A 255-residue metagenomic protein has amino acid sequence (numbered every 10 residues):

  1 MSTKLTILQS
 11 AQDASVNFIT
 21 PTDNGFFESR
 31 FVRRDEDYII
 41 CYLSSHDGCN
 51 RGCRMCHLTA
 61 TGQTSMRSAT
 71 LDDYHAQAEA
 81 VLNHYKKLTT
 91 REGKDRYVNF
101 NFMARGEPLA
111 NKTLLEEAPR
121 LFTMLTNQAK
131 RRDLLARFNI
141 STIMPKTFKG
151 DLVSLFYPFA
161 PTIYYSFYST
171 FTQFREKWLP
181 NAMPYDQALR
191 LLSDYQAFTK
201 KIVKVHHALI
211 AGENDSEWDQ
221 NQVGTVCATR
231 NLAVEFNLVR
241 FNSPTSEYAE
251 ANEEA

Functional and structural regions predicted by a protein language model:
M1-L43, R51: Flexible, acidic/Gly-rich N-terminal and inter-domain linker regions that tether and position cofactor-handling modules
T6, S15, D23, D72-K87 (+3 more regions): Polar/charged alpha-helical tracts
L8-A11, S44-S45, S141-T142, S166: Short linear Ser/Thr-Pro motifs
R33-A76, A80: Canonical Radical SAM [4Fe-4S] cluster-binding loop centered on the CxxxCxxC motif and its immediate flanking residues
N83-E254: Conserved AdoMet/S-adenosylmethionine-binding subsite of the radical SAM
